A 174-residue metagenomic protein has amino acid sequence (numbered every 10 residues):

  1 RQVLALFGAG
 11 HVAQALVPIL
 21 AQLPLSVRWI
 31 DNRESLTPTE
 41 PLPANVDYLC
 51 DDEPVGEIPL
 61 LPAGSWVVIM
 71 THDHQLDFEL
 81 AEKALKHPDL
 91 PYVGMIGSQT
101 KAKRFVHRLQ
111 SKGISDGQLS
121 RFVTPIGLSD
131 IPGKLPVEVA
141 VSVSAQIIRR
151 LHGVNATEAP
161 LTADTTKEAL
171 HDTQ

Functional and structural regions predicted by a protein language model:
R1-A63, M70, L76-L80: Hydrophobic, well-ordered beta-alpha structural blocks that scaffold small-molecule cofactor pockets
Q2-L4, P88-P91, R121, K134: N-terminal hydrophobic or amphipathic segments with adjacent small-residue motifs that include Sec signal peptides
A21, P59, L85-K86, Q110: Alpha-helix boundary recognition
I30, W66, M70-H74, K83-L109: ADP-ribose/adenylate-binding Rossmann-like module
I30-N32, E53-G56, D73-Q75, Y92-M95 (+2 more regions): Glycine-rich loops and low-complexity Gly/Arg-rich segments that provide flexible linkers or classic glycine-based
I96-Q174: Adenosine-phosphate binding glycine-rich loop
